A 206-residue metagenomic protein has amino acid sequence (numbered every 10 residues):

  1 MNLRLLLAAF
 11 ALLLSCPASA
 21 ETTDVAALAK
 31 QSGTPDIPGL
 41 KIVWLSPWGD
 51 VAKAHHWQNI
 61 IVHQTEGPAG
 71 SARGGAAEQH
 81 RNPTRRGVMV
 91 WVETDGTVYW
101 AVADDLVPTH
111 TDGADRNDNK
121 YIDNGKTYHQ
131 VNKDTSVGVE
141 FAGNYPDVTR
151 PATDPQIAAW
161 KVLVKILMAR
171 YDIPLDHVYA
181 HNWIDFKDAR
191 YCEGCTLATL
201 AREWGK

Functional and structural regions predicted by a protein language model:
M1-L6: Bacterial N-terminal signal peptides that target proteins for export
L7-A8, A20, G67, D95 (+2 more regions): Residue-level marker of positions within ordered structural domains that often coincide with functionally constrained
L7-S15: Bacterial N-terminal signal peptides
A20-P38, A54, Q130-G138, A142-K206: Basic/polar, cationic surfaces and motifs that engage anionic cell-wall and phosphate/carboxylate ligands
A20-Q130: N-terminal catalytic cores of peptidoglycan-degrading enzymes
